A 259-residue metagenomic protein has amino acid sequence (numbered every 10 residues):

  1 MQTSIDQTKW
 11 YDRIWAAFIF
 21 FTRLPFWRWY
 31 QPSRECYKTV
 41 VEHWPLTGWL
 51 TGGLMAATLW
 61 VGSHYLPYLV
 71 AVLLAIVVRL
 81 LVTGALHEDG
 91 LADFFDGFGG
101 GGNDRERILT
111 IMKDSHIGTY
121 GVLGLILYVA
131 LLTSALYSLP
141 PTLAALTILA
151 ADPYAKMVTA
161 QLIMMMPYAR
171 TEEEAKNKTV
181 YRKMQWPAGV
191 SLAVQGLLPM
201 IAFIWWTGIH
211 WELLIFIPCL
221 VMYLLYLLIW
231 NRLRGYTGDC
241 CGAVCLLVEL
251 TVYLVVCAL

Functional and structural regions predicted by a protein language model:
M1-G84, G100-R107, I117-L259: Hydrophobic alpha-helical transmembrane segments
H87: Histidine-centered active-site/metal-ligand motif
M112: Divalent-cation-assisted or electrostatically stabilized phosphate/pyrophosphate-binding catalytic cores
